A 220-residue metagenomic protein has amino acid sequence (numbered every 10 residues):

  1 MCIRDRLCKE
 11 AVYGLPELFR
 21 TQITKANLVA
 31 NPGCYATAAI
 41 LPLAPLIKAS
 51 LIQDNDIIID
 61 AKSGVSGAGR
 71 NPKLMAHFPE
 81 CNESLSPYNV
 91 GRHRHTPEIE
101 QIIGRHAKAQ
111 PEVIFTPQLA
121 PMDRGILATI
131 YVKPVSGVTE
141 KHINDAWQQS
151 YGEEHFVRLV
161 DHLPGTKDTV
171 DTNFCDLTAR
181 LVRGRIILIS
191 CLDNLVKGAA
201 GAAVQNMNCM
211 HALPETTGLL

Functional and structural regions predicted by a protein language model:
R4-V90, K108, R180-V182, T217-L219: N-terminal Rossmann-like NAD(P) cofactor-binding subdomain of oxidoreductases, focused on the glycine-rich
C8, N27-A30, I58-A61, L119 (+3 more regions): N-terminal hydrophobic or amphipathic segments with adjacent small-residue motifs that include Sec signal peptides
R20-Q22, Y35, P42, K48 (+10 more regions): Residue-level detector of solvent-exposed, low-hydrophobicity positions
T37-A38, V138, G198: Residues that form or flank phosphate/diphosphate-binding pockets in enzymes that use nucleotide phosphates
I40-I47, T96-E100, N144, Q148 (+1 more regions): Predominant activation on well-ordered alpha-helical scaffold segments within soluble catalytic domains
D54-A61, V65-I189: C-terminal substrate-binding/catalytic lobe of Rossmann-fold NAD(P)-dependent oxidoreductases
F174-L220: NAD(P)-dependent Rossmann-like dehydrogenase/reductase catalytic/cofactor-binding core
